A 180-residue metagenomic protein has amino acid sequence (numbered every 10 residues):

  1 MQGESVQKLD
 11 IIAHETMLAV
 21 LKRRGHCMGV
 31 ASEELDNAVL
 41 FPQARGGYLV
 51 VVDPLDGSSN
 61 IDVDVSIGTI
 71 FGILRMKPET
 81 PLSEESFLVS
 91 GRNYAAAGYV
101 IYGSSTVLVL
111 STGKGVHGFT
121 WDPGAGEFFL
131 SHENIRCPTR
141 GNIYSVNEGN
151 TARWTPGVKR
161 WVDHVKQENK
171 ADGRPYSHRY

Functional and structural regions predicted by a protein language model:
M1-K8: Short beta-strand-loop/turn "lid" adjacent to the catalytic site in phosphate-handling enzymes
I11-Y180: IMPase-like, lithium-sensitive Mg2+-dependent phosphomonoesterase catalytic core
